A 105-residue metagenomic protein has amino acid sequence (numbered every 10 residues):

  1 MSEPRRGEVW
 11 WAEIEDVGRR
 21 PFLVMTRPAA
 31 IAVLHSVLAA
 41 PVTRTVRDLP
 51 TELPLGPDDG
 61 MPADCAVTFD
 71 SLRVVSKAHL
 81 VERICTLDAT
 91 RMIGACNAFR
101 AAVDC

Functional and structural regions predicted by a protein language model:
M1-C105: Conserved functional hotspots at enzyme active or ligand-binding sites that engage polyanionic ligands
